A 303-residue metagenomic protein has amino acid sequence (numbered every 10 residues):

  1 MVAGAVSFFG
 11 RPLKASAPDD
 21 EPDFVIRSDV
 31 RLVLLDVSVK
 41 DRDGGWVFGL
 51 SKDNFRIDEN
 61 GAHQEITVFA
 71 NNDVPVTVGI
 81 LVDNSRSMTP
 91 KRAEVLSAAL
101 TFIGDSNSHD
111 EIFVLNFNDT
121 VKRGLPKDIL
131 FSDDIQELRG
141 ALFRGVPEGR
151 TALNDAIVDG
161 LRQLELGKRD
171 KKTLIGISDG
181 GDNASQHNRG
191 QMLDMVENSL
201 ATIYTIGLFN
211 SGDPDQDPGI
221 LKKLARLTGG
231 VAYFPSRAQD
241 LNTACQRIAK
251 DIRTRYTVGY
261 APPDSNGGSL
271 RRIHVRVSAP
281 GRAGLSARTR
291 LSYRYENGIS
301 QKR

Functional and structural regions predicted by a protein language model:
M1-V2: N-terminal export leaders
F8-R303: Scaffold/interface architecture of coatomer-like assemblies
